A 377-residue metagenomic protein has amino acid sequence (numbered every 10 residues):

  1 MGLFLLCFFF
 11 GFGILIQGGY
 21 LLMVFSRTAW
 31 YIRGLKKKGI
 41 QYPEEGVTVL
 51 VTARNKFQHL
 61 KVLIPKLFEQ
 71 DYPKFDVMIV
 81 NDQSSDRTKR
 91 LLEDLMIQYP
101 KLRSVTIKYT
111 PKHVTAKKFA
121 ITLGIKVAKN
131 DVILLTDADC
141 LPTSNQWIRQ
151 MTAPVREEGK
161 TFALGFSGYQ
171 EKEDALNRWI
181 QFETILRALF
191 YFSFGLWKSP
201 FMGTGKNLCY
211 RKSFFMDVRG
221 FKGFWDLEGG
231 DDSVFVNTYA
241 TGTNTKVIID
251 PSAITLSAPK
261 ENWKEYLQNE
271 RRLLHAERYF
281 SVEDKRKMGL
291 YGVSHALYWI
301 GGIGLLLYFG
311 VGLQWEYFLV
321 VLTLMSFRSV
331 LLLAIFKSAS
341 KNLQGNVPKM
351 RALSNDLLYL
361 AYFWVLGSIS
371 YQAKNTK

Functional and structural regions predicted by a protein language model:
M1-Q41: N-terminal membrane-anchoring/stem segments of glycan-assembly enzymes
E45-T48, D76: Cell-envelope/extracellular polymer assembly enzymes that use nucleotide-activated donors
P65-K74: Short, acidic, metal-binding catalytic loop of nucleotide-sugar glycosyltransferases
P73, N81-L91, C140-L141: A conserved acidic beta->alpha catalytic loop
R103-A116, A120, G124, N130 (+4 more regions): Long helical/loop segments within the catalytic core of UDP-sugar-dependent glycosyltransferases, especially the large
I133: Short aromatic/hydrophobic "clamp" motif used to bind/position activated sugar donors
V155-R187, S213-M216, K222-M288: Catalytic donor/gating beta->alpha subdomain of glycosyltransferases that bind UDP-sugars
G292-K374: Membrane-embedded multi-pass helical conduit in multi-pass membrane proteins, especially envelope-biosynthetic
